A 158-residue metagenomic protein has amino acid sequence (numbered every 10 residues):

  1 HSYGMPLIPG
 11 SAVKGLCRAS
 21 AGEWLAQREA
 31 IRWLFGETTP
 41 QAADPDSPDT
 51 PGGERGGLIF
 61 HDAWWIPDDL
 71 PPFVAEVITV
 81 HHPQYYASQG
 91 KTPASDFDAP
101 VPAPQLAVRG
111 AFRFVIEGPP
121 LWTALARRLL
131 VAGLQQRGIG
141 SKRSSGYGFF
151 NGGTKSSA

Functional and structural regions predicted by a protein language model:
H1-A158: Basic, Gly/Ser/Thr-rich N-terminal segments that form RNA-phosphate-binding interfaces in CRISPR RAMP
